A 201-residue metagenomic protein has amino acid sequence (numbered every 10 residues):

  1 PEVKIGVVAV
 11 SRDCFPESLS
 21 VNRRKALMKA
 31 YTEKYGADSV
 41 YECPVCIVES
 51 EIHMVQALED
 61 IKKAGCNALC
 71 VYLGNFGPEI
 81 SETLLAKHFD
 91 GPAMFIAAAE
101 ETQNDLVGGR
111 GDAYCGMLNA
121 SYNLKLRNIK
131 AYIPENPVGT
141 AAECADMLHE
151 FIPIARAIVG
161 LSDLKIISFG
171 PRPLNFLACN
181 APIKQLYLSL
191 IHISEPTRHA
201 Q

Functional and structural regions predicted by a protein language model:
P1-V21, D163-R172: Short beta-strand segments enriched in small/hydrophobic residues
V7, P153-N180, K184: Conserved anion/nucleotide-ligand pocket segment
R12-L27, V107-Y114, L174-N180: Glycine- and acidic-residue-enriched helix-capping/strand-helix junction motifs
N22-K25, L85-H88, A181-S189: Short, solvent-exposed amphipathic alpha-helical segments in soluble enzyme and RNA/protein-processing domains
M28-I47, K130-N136, S194: Short beta-strand elements in bilobed, periplasmic/extracellular small-molecule ligand-binding domains
I47-S162, L174: Cofactor- and metal-binding active-site motifs of prokaryotic enzymes that mediate redox/radical or nucleophilic
I191-Q201: Single conserved hydrophobic/aromatic residue that forms the stacking wall/gate of nucleotide- or nucleobase-binding
